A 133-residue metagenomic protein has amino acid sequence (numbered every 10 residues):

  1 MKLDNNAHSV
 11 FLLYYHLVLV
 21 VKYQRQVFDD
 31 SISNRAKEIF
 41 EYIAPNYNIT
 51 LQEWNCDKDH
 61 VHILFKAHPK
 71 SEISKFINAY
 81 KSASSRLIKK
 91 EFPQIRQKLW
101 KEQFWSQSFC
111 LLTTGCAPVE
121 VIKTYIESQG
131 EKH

Functional and structural regions predicted by a protein language model:
M1-H133: Basic nucleic-acid-binding interfaces
